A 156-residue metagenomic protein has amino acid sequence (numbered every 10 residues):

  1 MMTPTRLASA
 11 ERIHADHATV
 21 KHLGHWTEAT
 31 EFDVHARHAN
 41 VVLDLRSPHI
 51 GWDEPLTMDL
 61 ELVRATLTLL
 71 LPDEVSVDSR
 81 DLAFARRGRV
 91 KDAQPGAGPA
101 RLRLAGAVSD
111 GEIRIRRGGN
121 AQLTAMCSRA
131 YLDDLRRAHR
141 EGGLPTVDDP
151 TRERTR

Functional and structural regions predicted by a protein language model:
M2-P4: N-terminal basic, Ser/Thr-rich segments that initiate or prime the first beta/alpha elements at protein or domain
R6-R156: Short, surface-exposed interaction patches in beta-rich subdomains that mediate adhesion/assembly near membranes
